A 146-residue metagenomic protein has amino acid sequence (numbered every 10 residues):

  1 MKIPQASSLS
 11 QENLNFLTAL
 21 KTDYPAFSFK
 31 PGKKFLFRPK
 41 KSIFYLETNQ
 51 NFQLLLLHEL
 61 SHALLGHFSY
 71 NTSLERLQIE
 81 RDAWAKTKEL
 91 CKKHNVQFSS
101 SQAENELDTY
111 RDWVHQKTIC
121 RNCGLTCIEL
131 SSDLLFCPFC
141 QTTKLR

Functional and structural regions predicted by a protein language model:
K2-F52, A63, H67: Active-site scaffold of zinc-dependent metalloenzymes
Q50-L55, S101: Alpha-helical scaffolds flanking conserved acidic
L60-Q78: Catalytic Zn2+-binding segment of zinc metalloproteases
L74-R146: Metalloprotease/metallohydrolase-associated module, dominated by Zn2+-dependent proteases
